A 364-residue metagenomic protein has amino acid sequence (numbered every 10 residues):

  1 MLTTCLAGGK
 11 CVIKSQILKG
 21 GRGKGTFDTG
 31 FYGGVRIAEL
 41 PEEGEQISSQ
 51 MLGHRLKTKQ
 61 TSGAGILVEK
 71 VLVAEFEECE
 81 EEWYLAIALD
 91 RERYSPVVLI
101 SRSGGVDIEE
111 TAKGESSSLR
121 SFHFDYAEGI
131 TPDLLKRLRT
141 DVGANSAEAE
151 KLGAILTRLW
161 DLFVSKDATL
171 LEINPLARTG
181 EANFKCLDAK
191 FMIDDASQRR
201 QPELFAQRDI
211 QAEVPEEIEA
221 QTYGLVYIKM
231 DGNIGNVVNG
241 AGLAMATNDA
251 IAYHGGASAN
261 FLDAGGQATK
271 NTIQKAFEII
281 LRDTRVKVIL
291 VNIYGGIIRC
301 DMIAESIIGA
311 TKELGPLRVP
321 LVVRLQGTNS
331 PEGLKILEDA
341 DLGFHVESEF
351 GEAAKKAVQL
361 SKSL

Functional and structural regions predicted by a protein language model:
M1-I173, A177-V291, D301-I303, G309-E313 (+1 more regions): ATP-dependent carboxylate/acyl-activation modules
G295-G296: Catalytic core of bacterial c-di-GMP phosphodiesterases, primarily the EAL and HD-GYP domains, capturing alpha-helical
R318-Q326: Short internal beta-strands
